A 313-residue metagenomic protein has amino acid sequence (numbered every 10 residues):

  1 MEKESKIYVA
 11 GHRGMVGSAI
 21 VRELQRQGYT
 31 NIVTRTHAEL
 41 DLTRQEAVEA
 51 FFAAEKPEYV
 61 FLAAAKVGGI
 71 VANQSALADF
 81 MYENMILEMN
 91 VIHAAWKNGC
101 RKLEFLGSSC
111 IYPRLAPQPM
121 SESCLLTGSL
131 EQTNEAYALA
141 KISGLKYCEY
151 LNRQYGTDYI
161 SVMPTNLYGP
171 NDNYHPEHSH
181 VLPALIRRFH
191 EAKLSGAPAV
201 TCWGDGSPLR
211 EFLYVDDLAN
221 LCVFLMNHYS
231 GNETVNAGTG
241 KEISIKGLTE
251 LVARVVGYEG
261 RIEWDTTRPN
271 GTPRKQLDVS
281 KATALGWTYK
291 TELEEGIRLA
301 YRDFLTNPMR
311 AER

Functional and structural regions predicted by a protein language model:
K3, M89-N134: Conserved Rossmann-fold NAD(P)-dependent oxidoreductase catalytic core, especially the SDR/UDP-sugar
A10, R35, V60-K66, L103-S109 (+1 more regions): SDR active-site strand-loop-helix element
A10-G11, M15, A19-Q27, E191-R313: C-terminal substrate-binding subdomain of Rossmann-fold SDR/epimerase-dehydratase oxidoreductases
Q25-A50: Adenosine-cofactor binding site in Rossmann-like domains, unifying the SAM/SAH pocket of S-adenosylmethionine-dependent
Q45-M85, K97: NAD(P)H-binding glycine-rich loop region in Rossmannoid oxidoreductase-like domains and their noncatalytic homologs
M81, M85, T133-L145, H175-P183 (+2 more regions): Short-chain dehydrogenase/reductase
I111-P113, A136, I160-A184, P208-L209: Flexible, glycine-rich beta-alpha linker
Q132-T165, A184-L194: Active-site Tyr-X1-5-Lys
